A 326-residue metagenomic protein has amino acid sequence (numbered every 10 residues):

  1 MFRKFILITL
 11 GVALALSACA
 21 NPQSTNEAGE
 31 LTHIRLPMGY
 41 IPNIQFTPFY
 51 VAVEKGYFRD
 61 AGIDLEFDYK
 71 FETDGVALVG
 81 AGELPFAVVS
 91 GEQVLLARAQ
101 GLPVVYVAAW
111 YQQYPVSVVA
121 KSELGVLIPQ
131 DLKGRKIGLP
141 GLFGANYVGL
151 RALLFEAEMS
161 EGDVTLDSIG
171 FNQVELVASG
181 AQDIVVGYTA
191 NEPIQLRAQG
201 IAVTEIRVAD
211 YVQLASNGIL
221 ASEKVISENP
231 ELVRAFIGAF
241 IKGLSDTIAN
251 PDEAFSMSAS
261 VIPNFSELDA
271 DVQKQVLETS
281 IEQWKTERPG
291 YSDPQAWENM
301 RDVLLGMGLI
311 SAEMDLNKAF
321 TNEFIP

Functional and structural regions predicted by a protein language model:
M1-H33, P326: Short, low-complexity disordered leader/linker segments with a strong preference for bacterial N-terminal type II
A28-S160, T165-S168, V174-S179, D183-A190 (+2 more regions): Short, glycine-/small- and polar/acidic-enriched structural segments that line small-molecule recognition paths
E92-Q93, N172-N264: Pocket-lining segment of extracytoplasmic ligand-binding domains
I128-P129, E223, L316: Structural motif detector for alpha-helix initiation sites
E228-L309: Secondary-structure end/capping motifs
M300-D302, G306-P326: Hinge/cleft segment of the Venus flytrap/periplasmic-binding protein
